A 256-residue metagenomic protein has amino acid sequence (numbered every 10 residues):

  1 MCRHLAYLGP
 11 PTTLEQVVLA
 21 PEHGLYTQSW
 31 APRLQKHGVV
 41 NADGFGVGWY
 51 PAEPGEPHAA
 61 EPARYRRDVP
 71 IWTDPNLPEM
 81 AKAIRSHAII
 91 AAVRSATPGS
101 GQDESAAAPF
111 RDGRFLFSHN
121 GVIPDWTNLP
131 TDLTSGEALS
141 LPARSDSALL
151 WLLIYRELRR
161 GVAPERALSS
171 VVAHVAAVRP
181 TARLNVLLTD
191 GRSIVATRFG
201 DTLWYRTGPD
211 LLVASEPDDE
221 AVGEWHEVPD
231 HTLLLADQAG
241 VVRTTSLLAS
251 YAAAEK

Functional and structural regions predicted by a protein language model:
M1-V69, A196, H231-L235, A239-K256: Extreme N-terminus nucleophile/cap motif
C2, F115-D125: Conserved beta-strand-loop-short alpha-helix elements that form and flank the Mn2+/Mg2+-coordinating active site
P10, A92-S95, N120, G191 (+3 more regions): Fold-independent oxyanion-binding glycine-rich loops and adjacent beta-strand/coil segments at enzyme active sites
S29-P32, R67-A81, H87, A91-G113 (+1 more regions): Short acidic (Asp/Glu) patches
H58-E61, Y65-D68, D125-A138: Cytosolic regulatory regions built on CNB/CRP/Popeye-like sensor folds
D132-E157: Long, charge-dense
G161-F199: Catalytic core of PPM/PP2C metal-dependent serine/threonine phosphatase domains
T202-L233: A conserved acidic, glycine/proline-rich C-terminal tail/linker
